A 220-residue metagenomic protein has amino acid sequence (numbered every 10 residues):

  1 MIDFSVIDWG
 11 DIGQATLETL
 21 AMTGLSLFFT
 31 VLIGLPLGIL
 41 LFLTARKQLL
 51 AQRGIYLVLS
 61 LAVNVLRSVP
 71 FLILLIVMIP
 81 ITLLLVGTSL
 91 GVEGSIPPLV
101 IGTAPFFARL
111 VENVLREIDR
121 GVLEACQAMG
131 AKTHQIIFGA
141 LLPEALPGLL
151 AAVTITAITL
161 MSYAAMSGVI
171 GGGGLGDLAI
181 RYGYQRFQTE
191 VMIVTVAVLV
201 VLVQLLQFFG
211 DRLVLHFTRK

Functional and structural regions predicted by a protein language model:
I12-L43: Transmembrane alpha-helix signature in integral membrane proteins
Q14, E18-M22, R67, F71-F106 (+1 more regions): Loop-to-helix entry region at the N-terminal start of transmembrane alpha-helices in multi-pass membrane transporters
L32-I39, E93-P97, I101-L123, V153-T154 (+2 more regions): Membrane-embedded alpha-helices of multi-pass transport/permease systems
L40-R46, I193-K220: C-terminal transmembrane helix and the adjacent membrane-cytosol boundary/short C-terminal tail of inner/organellar
L40-V77, L99, A104, R109-N113 (+1 more regions): Cytoplasmic-entry segments and transmembrane alpha-helices of multi-pass inner-membrane transporters
L115-A145, Q185: Short helix-to-coil transition segments within interhelical loops that connect adjacent transmembrane helices
T133-Y163: Transmembrane alpha-helices
Y163-I193, A197-V198, T218: Glycine-rich helix-loop "coupling/hinge" segments at transmembrane-helix boundaries in multipass transporters
